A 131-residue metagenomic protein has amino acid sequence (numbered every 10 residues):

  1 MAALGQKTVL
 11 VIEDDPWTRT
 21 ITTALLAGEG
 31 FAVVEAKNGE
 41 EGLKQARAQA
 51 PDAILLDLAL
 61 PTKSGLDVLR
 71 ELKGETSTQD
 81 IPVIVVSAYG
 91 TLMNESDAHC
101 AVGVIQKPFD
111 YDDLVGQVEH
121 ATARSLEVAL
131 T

Functional and structural regions predicted by a protein language model:
E13: Conserved acidic carboxylate
P16-V34: Two-component/phosphorelay signaling modules centered on CheY-like receiver
E35-A53: Acidic, metal-coordinating helix/loop segments flanking the phosphotransfer/catalytic sites of two-component signaling
N38-E41, S64-R70: Acidic catalytic/metal-coordinating carboxylates
D57: Active-site residues of response regulator receiver
P61, Q79: The feature encodes the CheY-like receiver
F109-T122, L126: C-terminal output helix
